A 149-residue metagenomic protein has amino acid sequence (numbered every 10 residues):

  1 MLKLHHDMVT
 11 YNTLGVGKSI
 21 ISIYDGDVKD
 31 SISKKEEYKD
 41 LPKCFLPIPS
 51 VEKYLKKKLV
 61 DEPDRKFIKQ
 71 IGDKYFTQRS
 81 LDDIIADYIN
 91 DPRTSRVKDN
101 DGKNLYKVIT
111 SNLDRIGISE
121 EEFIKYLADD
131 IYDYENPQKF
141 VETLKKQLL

Functional and structural regions predicted by a protein language model:
M1-L149: Acidic, Mg2+-coordinating catalytic modules of nucleic-acid enzymes
